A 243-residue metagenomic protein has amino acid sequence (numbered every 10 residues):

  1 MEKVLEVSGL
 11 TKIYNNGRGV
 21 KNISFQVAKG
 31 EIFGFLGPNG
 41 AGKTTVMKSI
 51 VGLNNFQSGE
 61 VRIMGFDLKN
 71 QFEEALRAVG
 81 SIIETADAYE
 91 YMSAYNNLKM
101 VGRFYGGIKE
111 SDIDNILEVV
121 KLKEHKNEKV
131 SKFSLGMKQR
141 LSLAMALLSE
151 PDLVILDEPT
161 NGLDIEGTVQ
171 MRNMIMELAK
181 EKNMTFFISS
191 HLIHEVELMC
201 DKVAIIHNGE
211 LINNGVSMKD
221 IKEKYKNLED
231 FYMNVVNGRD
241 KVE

Functional and structural regions predicted by a protein language model:
V51: Helix-to-loop junction immediately C-terminal to a conserved catalytic motif
G59-N70, E74-A75: Conserved ABC transporter NBD signature motif
K99, E110-H125: Conserved ABC ATPase "signature" region
V154-E158: Catalytic Walker B motif of ABC-type/P-loop ATPase nucleotide-binding domains
V169-K182: Helical segment within the ABC ATPase nucleotide-binding domain
